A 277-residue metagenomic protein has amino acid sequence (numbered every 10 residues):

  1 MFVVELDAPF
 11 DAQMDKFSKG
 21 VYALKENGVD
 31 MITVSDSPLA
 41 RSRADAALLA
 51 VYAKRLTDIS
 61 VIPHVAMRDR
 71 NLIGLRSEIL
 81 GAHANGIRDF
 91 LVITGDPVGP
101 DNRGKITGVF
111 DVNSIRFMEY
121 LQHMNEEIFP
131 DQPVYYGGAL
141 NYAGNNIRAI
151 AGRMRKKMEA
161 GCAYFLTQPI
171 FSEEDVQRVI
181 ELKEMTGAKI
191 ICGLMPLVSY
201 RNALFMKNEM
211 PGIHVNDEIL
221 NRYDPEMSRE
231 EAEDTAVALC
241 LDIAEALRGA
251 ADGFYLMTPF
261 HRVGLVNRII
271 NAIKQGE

Functional and structural regions predicted by a protein language model:
M1-K16, V61-I73, Y135-A149, P225-A238: Active-site mouth loops of central-metabolism enzymes
M1-S37: N-terminal beta1-alpha1-beta2 module of alpha/beta enzyme domains
F2-A8, I32-V34, V61-V65, F90-V92 (+5 more regions): Hydrophobic faces of well-ordered beta-strands that scaffold small-molecule active sites in alpha/beta enzyme cores
L6-F10, D36-A40, M67-D69, T94-V98 (+4 more regions): Active-site-proximal loop/turn and secondary-structure-junction residues that shape catalytic pockets, frequently
Q13-D15, A40-A53, N71-S77, P97-N125 (+3 more regions): Active-site-adjacent beta->alpha loops and helix N-cap segments on the catalytic face of soluble alpha/beta enzymes
N27, L56, N85, A160 (+1 more regions): Structural motif
V65, L75-V98: A generic, well-ordered mixed alpha/beta core segment in the N-terminal half of proteins
G95, G108-F129, N141-A143, G187-V237 (+3 more regions): Active-site pocket-lining/capping segments in soluble small-molecule metabolic enzymes
